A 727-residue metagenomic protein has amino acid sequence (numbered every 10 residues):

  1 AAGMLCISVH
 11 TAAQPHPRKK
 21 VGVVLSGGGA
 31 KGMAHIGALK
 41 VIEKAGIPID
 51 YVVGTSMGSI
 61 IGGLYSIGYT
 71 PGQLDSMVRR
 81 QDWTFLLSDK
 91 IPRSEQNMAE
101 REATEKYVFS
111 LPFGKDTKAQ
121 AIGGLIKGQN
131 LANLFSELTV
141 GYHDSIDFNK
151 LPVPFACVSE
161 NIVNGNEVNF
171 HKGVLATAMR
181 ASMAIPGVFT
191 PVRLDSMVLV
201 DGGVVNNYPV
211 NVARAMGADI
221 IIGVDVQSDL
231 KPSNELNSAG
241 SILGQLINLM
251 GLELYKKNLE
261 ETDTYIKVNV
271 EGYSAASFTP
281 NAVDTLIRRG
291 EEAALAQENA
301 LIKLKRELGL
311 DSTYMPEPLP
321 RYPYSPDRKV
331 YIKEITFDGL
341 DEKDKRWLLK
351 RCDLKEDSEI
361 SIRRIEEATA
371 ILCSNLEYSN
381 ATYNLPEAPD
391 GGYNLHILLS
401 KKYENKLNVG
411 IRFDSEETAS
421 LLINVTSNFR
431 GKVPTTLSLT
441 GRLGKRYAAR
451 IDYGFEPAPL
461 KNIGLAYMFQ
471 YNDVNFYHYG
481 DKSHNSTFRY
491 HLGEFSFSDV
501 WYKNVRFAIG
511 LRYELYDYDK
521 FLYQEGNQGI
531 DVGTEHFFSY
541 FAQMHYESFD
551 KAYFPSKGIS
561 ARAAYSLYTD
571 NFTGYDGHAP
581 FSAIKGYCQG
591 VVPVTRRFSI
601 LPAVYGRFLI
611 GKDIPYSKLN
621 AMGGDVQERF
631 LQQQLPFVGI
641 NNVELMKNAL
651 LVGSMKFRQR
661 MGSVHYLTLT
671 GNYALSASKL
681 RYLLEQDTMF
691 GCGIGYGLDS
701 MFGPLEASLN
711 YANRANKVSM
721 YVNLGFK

Functional and structural regions predicted by a protein language model:
A1-C6: Bacterial N-terminal signal peptides
S8-H10: N-terminal signal peptide c-region/cleavage motif recognized by signal peptidases
A12-T55, G63-A370, S374-A381, P386-E387 (+2 more regions): Patatin-like phospholipase
R363, N380-F549, Y553, M622-P636 (+3 more regions): Gram-negative/organellar outer-membrane beta-barrel architecture
K406-I411, F541-H545, F549-M661: C-terminal outer-membrane beta-barrel translocator/porin domains of Gram-negative envelope proteins and their
V505, R596-F598, H665: Secondary-structure transition into beta-strands, especially the periplasmic turns and strand N-termini that construct
K656-M689: C-terminal hydrophobic structural anchor segments that stabilize assembly/packing rather than catalytic chemistry
